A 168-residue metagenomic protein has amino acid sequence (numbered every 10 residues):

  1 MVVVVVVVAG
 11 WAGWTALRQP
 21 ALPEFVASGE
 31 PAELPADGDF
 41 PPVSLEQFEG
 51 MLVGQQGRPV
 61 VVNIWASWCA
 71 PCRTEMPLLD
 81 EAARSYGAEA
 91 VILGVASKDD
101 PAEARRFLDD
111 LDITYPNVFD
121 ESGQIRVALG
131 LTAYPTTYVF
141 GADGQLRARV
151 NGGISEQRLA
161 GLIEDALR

Functional and structural regions predicted by a protein language model:
M1-P42, R168: N-terminal targeting signals for export/organelle localization
A12, R106-I113, F119-R168: Thiol/disulfide oxidoreductase modules built on the thioredoxin-like
V26-E33, F48, I125, G130: Extracytoplasmic/periplasmic regions of membrane proteins
P35-V60: A short beta-strand-turn-helix
M51-R73, L79: Short active-site neighborhood of thiol/selenol oxidoreductases, capturing the structured segment around
Q56-R58, A88, I113-T114, L131: Active-site acidic short loop of glycosyltransferases
R73-L111, E121-A128, G161: Structural microenvironment flanking redox-active thiols in thiol-disulfide oxidoreductases
